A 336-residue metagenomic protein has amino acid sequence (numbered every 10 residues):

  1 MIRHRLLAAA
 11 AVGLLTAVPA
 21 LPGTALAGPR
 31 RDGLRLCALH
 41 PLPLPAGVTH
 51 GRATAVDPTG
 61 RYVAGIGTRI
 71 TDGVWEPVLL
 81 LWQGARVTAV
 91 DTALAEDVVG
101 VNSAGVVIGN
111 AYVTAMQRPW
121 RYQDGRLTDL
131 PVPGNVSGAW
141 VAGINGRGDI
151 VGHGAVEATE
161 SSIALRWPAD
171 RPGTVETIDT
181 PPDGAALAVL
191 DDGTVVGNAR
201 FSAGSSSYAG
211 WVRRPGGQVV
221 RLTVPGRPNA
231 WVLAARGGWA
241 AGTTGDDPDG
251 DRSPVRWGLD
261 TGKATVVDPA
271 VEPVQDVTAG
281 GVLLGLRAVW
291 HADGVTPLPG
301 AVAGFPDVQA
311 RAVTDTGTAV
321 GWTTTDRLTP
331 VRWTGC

Functional and structural regions predicted by a protein language model:
M1-G28: Secretory targeting and sorting signals
I2-R5, L26-C336: Residue-level hotspots at or immediately adjacent to binding/recognition sites across diverse folds
